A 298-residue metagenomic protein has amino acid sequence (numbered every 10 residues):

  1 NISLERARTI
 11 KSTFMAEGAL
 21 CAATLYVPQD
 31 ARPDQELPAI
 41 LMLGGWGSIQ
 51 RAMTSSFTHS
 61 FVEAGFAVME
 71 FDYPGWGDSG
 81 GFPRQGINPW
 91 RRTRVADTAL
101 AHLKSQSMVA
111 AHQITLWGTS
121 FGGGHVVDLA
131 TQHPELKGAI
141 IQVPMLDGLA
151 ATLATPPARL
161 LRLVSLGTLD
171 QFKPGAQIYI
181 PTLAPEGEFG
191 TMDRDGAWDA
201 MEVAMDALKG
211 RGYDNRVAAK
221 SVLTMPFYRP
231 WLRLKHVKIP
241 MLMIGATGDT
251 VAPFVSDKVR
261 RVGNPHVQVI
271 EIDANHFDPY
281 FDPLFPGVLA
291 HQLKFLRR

Functional and structural regions predicted by a protein language model:
N1-Q35: N-terminal cap/lid segment of alpha/beta-hydrolase-fold proteins
D34-G45: Short beta-strand element of the alpha/beta-hydrolase
W46-H59, Y73, V255: The serine-hydrolase catalytic nucleophile loop
Q50, W76-A111, T115, F281-V288: Catalytic nucleophile-loop/oxyanion-hole region of alpha/beta-hydrolase and closely related hydrolase-like folds
S60-G80: Conserved alpha/beta-hydrolase
V127-D206: Alpha/beta-hydrolase-fold enzymes
V237, M243-G245: Short beta-strand/loop motif that positions the catalytic acidic residue of the alpha/beta-hydrolase fold
T250-S256: Conserved alpha/beta-hydrolase "acid-adjacent" motif
